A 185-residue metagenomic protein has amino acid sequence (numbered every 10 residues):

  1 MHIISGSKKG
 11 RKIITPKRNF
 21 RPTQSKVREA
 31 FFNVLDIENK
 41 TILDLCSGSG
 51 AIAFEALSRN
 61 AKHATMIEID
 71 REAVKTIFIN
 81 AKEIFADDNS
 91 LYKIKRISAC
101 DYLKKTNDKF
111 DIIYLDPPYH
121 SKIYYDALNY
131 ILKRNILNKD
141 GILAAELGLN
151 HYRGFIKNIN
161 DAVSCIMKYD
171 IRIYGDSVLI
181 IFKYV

Functional and structural regions predicted by a protein language model:
M1-V185: Class I S-adenosyl-L-methionine-dependent methyltransferase catalytic core
